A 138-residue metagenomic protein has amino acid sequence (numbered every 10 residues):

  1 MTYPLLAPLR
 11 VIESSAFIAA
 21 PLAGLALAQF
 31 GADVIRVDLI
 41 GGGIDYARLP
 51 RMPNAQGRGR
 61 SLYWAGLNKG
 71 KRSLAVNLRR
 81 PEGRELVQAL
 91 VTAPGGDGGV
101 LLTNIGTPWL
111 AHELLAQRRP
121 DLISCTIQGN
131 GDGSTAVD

Functional and structural regions predicted by a protein language model:
M1-D138: N-terminal helix-loop segment corresponding to the beta1-alpha1 unit of nucleotide/adenylate-binding folds
